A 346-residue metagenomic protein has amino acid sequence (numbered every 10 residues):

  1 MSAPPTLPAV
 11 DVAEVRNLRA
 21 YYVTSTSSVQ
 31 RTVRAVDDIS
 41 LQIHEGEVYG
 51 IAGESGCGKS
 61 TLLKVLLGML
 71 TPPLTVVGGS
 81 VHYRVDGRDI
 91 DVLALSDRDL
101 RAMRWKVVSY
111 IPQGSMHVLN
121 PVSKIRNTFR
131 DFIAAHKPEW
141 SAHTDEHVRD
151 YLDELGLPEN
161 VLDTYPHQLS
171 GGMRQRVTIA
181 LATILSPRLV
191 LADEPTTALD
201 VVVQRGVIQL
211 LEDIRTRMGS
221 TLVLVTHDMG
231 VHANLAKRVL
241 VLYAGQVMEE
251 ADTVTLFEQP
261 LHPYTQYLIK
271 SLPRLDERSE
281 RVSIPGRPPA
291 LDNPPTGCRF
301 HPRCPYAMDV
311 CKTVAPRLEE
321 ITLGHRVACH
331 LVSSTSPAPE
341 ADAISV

Functional and structural regions predicted by a protein language model:
M1-E258, V327, S334-V346: ABC transporter nucleotide-binding domains
P4-D11, S25, D89, E250-V346: Short catalytic/signature loops enriched in Gly
